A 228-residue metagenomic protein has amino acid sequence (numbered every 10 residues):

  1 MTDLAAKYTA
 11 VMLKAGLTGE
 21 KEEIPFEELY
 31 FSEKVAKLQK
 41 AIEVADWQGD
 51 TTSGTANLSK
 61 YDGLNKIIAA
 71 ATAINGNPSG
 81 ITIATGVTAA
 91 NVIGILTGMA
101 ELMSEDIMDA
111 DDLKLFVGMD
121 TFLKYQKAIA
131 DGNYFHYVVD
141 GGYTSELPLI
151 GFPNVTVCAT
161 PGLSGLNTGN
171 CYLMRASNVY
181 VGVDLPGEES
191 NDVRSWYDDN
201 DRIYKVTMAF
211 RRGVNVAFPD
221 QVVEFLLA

Functional and structural regions predicted by a protein language model:
M1-M12: Assembly/oligomerization interface modules of large self-assembling protein complexes
A10-E101, L227-A228: Alpha-helical scaffold segments that mediate packing/assembly in large oligomeric complexes
G19, E23, G118-D120, F218-V222: Short, structured coil/loop segments at alpha-helix boundaries
L29-F31, A110-D112, I203: Extracellular structured ligand-interaction cores
Y61-A90, K124-A228: Sequence/fold signature of self-assembling virion shell proteins
A90-Y137, G141: Ordered core of a single globular domain
